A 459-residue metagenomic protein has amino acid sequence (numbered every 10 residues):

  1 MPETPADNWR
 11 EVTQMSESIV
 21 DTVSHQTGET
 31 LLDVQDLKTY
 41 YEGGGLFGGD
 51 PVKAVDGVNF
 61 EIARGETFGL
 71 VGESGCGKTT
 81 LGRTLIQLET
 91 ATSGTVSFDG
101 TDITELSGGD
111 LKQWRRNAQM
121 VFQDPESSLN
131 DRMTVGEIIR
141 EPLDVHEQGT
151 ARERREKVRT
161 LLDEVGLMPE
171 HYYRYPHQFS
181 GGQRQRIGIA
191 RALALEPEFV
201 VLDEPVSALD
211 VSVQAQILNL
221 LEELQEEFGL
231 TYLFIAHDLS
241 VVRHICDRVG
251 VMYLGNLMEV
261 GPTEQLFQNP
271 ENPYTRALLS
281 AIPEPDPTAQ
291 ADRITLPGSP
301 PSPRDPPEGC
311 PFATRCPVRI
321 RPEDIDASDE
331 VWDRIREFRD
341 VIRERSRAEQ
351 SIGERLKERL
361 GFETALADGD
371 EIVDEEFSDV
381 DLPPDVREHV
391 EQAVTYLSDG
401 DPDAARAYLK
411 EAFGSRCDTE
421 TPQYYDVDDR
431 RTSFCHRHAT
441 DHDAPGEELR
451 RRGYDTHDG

Functional and structural regions predicted by a protein language model:
P2-V12, S16-E29, G44, T263-F434 (+2 more regions): Charged, flexible cofactor/metal-binding loops and thiol motifs
F47-G48, I103-Q119, V145, L266-P270 (+1 more regions): ABC ATPase NBD coupling module
G94-D102: Conserved ABC transporter NBD signature motif
R152-E170, L279: Conserved ABC ATPase "signature" region
A194-E198: A short, proline-enriched helix->beta-strand linker immediately N-terminal to the Walker B motif in ABC-type P-loop
V213-A291: P-loop NTP-binding/switch modules centered on Walker-like glycine-rich loops
